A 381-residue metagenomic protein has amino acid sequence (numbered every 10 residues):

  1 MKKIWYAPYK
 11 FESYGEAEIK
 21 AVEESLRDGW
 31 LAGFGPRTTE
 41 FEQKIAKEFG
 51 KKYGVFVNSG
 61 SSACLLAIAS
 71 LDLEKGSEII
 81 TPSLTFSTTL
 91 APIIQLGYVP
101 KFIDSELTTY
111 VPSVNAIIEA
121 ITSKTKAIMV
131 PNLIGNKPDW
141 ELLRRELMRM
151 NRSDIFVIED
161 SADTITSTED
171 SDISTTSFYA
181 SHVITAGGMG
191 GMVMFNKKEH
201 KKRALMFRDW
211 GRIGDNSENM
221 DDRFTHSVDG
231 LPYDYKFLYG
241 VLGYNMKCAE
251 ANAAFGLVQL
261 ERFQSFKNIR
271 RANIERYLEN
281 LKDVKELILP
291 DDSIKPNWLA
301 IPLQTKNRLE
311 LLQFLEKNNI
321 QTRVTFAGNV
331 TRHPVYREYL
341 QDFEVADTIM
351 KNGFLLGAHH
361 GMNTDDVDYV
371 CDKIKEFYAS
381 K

Functional and structural regions predicted by a protein language model:
M1-A32, G240, G357: N-terminal "arm"/small-domain region of PLP-dependent enzymes with the aminotransferase-like
F11, D154, T166-S167, V183-I184 (+3 more regions): Short secondary-structure boundary/capping segments
L31-E78, P92-Q95, F102-D104: Phosphate-binding glycine-rich loop
P36-K44, E48-G54, N115, E119 (+3 more regions): PLP-dependent aminotransferase class I/II
F56, T81, F102, V193 (+1 more regions): Conserved SAM-binding loop
A69-S161, I165: PLP-dependent aminotransferase-like
A91-I93, V183, A251: Hydrophobic/aromatic ligand-binding patch that stacks against planar heteroaromatic rings of cofactors or nucleotides
F156-G187, M192, E199-K202, Y235-L238: Conserved active-site segment immediately N-terminal to the catalytic lysine that forms the internal aldimine
